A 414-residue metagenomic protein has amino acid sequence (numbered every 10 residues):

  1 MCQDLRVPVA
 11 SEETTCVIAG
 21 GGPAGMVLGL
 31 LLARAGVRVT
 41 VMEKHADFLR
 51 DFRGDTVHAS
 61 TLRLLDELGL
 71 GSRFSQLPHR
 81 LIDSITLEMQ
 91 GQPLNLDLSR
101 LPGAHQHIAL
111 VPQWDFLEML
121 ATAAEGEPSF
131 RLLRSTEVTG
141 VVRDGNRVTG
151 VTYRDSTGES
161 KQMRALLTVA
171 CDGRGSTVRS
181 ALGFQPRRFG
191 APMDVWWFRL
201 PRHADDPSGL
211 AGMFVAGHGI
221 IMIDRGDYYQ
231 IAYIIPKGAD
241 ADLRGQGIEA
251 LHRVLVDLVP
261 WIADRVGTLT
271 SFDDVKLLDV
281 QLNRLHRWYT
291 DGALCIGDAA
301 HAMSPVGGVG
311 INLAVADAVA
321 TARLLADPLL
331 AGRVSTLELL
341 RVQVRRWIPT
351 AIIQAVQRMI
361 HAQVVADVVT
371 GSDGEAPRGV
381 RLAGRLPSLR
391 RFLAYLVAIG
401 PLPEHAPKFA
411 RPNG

Functional and structural regions predicted by a protein language model:
C2-E13, R63, E67-A181, F189-D194 (+1 more regions): Conserved N-terminal helical subregion
C2-V9, R323-G414: C-terminal helical "tail/cap" subdomain of flavin- and related membrane-associated enzymes
P8-A24: Beta1/beta-strand and adjacent pyrophosphate-binding region of the FAD-binding site in flavoprotein oxidoreductases
A19, A33-R53: Glycine-rich FAD pyrophosphate-binding loop
A46-D66: Conserved N-terminal glycine-rich FAD pyrophosphate-binding loop of Rossmann-like flavoproteins
T136, G140, N146-K161, L167-V280 (+2 more regions): Conserved FAD-binding catalytic core of PHBH/FMO-like flavoproteins
G219, L282-R284, A300-N312, I348: Glycine-rich phosphate/pyrophosphate-binding beta-alpha loops
Y289-P305: Short FAD-binding loop at a beta-strand-to-alpha-helix junction that anchors the flavin cofactor in diverse
